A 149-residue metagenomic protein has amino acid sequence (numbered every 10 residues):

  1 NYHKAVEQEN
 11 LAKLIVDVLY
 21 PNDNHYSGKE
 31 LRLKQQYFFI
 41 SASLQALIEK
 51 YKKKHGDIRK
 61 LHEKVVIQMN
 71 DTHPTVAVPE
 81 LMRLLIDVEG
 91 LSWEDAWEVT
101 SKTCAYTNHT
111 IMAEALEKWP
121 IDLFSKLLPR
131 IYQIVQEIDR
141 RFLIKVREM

Functional and structural regions predicted by a protein language model:
N1-M149: A conserved ligand/cofactor-binding region detector
